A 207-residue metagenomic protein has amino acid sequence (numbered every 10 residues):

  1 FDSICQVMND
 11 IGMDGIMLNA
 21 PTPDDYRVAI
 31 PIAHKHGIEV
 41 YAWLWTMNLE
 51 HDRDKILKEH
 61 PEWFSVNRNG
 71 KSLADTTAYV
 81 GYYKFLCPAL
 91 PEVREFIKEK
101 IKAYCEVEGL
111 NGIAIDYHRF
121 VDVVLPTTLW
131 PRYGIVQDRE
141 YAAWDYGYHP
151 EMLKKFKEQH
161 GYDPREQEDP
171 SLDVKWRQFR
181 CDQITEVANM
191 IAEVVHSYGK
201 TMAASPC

Functional and structural regions predicted by a protein language model:
F1-D25, V107-L110: Catalytic domains of carbohydrate-active enzymes, especially glycoside hydrolases
M8, I97, Y104, I113-D116 (+1 more regions): Conserved, mostly hydrophobic/aromatic
N9, R27-G37, A188-M202: Surface-exposed amphipathic alpha-helices with a cationic face
M13-A20, Y79-E95, P170-T185: The substrate-binding groove and active-site-proximal loops of carbohydrate-active enzymes, especially glycoside
I16-L18, V40-L44, I113-I115, M202-A204: Hydrophobic faces of well-ordered beta-strands that scaffold small-molecule active sites in alpha/beta enzyme cores
Y41-E108: Active-site-adjacent "subsite" loops/lids of carbohydrate-active enzymes
L49-A78, H118-R165: Aromatic- and acidic-residue-enriched segments that line the glycan-binding/catalytic groove of carbohydrate-active
A114-V121, V174-C207: Aromatic-lined carbohydrate-recognition surfaces of secreted/lumenal glycan-active proteins
